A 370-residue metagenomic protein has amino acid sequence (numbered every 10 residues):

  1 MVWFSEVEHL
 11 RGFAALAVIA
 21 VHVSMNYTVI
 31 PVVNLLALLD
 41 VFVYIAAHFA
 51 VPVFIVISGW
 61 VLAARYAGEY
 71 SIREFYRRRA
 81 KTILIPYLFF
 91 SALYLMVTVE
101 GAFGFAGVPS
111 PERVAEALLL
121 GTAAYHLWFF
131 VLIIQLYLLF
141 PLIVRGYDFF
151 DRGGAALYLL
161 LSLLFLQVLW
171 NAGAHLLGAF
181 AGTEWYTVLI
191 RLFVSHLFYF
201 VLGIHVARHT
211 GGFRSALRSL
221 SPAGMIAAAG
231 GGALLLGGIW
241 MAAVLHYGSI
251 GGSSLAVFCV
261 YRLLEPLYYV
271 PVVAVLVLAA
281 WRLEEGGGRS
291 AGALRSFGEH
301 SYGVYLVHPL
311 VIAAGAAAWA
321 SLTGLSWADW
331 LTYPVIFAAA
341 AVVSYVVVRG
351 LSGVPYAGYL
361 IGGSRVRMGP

Functional and structural regions predicted by a protein language model:
W3-F4, A67-R77, V144-A155, H209-A223 (+1 more regions): Membrane-interface helix-boundary motifs at transmembrane edges
S5-R65, I83-S91, V194: Functionally critical transmembrane alpha-helices in membrane proteins and complexes, commonly lining
L16, A20-V23, L161-H175, G230-A243: Aromatic-anchored segments of alpha-helical transmembrane domains
Y44-V53, R65-T98, V108-Y125, L136 (+2 more regions): Transmembrane alpha-helical segments and their boundary/interface "anchor" motifs in multi-pass integral membrane
V51-A63, I134-V144, A172-A216, E265-E285: Specific transmembrane alpha-helix
T98-A102, S110-L176, Y186-L202: Hydrophobic alpha-helical segments with transmembrane-like composition
R214-R295: Alpha-helical transmembrane segments and terminal signal-anchor/GPI-anchor hydrophobic tails, characterized by long
W281-R295, V311-P370: C-terminal "closing" transmembrane helix and its immediate cytosolic amphipathic cap in multi-pass membrane proteins
